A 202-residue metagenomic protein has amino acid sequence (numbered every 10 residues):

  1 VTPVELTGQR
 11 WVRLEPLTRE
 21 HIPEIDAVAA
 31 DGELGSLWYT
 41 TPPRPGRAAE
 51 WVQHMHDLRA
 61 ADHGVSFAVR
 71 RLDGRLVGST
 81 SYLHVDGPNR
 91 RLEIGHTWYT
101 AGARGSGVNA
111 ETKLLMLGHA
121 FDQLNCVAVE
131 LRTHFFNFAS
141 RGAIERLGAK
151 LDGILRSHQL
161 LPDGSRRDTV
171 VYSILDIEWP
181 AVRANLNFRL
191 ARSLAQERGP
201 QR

Functional and structural regions predicted by a protein language model:
V1-S106, H119, Q123, Q159 (+1 more regions): GNAT-family acyltransferases
E93, E111, A128-E130, A139 (+1 more regions): Amphipathic alpha-helical recognition patches that constitute DNA-binding helices
G105-H119, G142: Conserved acetyl-CoA-binding loop-helix of GNAT-fold acetyltransferases
D122-R132: Conserved GNAT acetyl-CoA-binding A-motif
R132, K150-S165: Conserved catalytic-core motifs of GNAT/GCN5-like acyltransferases
N137-G153: Conserved active-site alpha-helix within GNAT-family acetyltransferase domains
